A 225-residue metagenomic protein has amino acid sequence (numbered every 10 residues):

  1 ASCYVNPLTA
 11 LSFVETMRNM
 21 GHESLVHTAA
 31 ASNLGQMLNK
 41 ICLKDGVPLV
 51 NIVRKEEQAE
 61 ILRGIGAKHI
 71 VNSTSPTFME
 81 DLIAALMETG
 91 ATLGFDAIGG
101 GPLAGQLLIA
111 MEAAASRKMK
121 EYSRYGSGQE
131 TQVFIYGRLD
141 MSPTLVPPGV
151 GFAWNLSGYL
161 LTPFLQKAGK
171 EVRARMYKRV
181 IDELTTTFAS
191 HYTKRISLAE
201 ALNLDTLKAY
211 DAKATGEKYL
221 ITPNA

Functional and structural regions predicted by a protein language model:
A1-P76: Mid-domain Rossmann-like dinucleotide-binding core that forms the NAD(H)/NADP(H) cofactor-binding site
G21-E23, A91, E130: Phosphate-coordination loops involved in phosphoryl transfer and adenosine-cofactor binding
T28, I52, S73, A97 (+2 more regions): Generic beta-sheet signal
L34, G101-L103, S142: Short glycine-rich, flexible loops that bind phosphorylated cofactors or substrates
K44-Y122: Adenosine-nucleotide cofactor-binding segment
M79-E88, G137-R195: C-terminal substrate-binding/catalytic core of Rossmann-like NAD(P)-dependent dehydrogenases/reductases
L108, A113-M119, P163-A225: C-terminal hydrophobic helical "lid"/dimerization subdomain of Rossmann-like NAD(P)H-dependent oxidoreductases
G128-R138: Extended hydrophobic secondary-structure segments that form protein cores and membrane-embedded regions
